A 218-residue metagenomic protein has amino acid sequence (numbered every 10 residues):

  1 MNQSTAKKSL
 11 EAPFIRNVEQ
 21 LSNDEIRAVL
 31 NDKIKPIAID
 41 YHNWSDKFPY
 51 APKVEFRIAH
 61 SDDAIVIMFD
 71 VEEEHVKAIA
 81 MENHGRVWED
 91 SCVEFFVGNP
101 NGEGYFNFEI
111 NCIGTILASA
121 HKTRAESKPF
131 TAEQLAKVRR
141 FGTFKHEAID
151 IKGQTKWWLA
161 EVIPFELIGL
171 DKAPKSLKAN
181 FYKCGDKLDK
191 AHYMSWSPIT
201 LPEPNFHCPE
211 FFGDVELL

Functional and structural regions predicted by a protein language model:
M1-L218: Structural preference for beta-rich elements and adjacent junctions enriched in aromatics
